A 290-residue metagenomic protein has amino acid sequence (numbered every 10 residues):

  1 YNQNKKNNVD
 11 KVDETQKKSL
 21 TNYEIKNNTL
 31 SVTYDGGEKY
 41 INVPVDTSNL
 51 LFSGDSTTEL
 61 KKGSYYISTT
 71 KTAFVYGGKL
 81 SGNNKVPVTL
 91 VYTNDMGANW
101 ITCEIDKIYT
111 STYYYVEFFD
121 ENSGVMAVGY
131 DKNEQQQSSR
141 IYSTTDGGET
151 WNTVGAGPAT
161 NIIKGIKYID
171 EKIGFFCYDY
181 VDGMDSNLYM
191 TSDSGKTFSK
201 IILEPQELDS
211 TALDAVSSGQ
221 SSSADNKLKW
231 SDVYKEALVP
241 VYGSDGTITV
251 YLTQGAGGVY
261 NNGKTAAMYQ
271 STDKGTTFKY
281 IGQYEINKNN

Functional and structural regions predicted by a protein language model:
Y1-S56: N-terminal, intrinsically disordered, polar/charged segments of Gram-positive cell-envelope systems that serve as
D10-D13, G54-Y65, T110-F118, T160-K167 (+3 more regions): Repeated scaffold domains used in trafficking and secretory/extracellular systems, primarily beta-propellers
K26, V75-K79, M126-Y130, C177-D179 (+1 more regions): Recurrent small/Gly-Pro-centered beta-turn motifs in extracellular repeat architectures
S31-N42, V91-C103, I141-T153, Y189-I202 (+1 more regions): Asp-box/BNR beta-propeller loop motif
T47-L50, D106-T112, G157-I162, P205-L208 (+1 more regions): Short coil/turn segments at the loop-to-beta-strand junctions that recur within blades of beta-propeller repeat folds
K71-V75, N122-M126, K172-F175, D245-Y251: Entry beta-strands of beta-propeller and related beta-repeat scaffolds
N83-T89, E134-R140, G183-Y189, G258-A267: Structural motif
E236-N290: Hydrophilic extracytoplasmic domains
